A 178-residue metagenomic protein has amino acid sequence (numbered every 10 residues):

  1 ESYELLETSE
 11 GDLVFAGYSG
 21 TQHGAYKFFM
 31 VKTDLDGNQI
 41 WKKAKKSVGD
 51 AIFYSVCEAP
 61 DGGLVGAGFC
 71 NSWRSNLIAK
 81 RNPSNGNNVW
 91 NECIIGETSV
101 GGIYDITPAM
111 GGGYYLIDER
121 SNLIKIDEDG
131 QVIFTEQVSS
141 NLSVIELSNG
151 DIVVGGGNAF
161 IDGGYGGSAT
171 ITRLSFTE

Functional and structural regions predicted by a protein language model:
E1-E178: A sequence-level/structural motif corresponding to short, flexible coil/turn segments enriched in small polar residues
